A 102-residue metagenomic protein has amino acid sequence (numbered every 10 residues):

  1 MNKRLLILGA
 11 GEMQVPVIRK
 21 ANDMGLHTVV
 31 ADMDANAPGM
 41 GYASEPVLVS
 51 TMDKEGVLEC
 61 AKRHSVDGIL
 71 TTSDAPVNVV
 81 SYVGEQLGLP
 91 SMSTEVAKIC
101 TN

Functional and structural regions predicted by a protein language model:
M1-A97, T101: ATP-binding N-terminal substructure of ATP-dependent carboxylate-amine bond-forming enzymes
